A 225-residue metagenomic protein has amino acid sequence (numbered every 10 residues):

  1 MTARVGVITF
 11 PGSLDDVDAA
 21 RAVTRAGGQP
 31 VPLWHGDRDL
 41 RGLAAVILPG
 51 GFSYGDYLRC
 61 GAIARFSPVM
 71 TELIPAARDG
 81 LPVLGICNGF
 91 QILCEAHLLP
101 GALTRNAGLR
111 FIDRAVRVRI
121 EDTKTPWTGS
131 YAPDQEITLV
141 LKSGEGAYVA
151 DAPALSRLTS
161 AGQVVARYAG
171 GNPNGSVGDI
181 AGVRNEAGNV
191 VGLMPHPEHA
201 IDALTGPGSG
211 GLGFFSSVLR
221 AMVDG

Functional and structural regions predicted by a protein language model:
M1-I86, C94-P100, T104-I112, R119 (+2 more regions): N-terminal beta1-alpha1 cap of cysteine-dependent amidohydrolase-like domains
R21, Q91, S156: Surface-exposed charge patches
D37, I74-R78, N106-G225: Amide-donor transfer/coupling interface in amidating biosynthetic enzymes
G51-F52, G89, G144, P197: Active-site metal-binding loops of divalent metal-dependent hydrolases
G89-F90, K124: Short, flexible active-site-adjacent loop segments at beta-strand->alpha-helix junctions, enriched in small/polar
